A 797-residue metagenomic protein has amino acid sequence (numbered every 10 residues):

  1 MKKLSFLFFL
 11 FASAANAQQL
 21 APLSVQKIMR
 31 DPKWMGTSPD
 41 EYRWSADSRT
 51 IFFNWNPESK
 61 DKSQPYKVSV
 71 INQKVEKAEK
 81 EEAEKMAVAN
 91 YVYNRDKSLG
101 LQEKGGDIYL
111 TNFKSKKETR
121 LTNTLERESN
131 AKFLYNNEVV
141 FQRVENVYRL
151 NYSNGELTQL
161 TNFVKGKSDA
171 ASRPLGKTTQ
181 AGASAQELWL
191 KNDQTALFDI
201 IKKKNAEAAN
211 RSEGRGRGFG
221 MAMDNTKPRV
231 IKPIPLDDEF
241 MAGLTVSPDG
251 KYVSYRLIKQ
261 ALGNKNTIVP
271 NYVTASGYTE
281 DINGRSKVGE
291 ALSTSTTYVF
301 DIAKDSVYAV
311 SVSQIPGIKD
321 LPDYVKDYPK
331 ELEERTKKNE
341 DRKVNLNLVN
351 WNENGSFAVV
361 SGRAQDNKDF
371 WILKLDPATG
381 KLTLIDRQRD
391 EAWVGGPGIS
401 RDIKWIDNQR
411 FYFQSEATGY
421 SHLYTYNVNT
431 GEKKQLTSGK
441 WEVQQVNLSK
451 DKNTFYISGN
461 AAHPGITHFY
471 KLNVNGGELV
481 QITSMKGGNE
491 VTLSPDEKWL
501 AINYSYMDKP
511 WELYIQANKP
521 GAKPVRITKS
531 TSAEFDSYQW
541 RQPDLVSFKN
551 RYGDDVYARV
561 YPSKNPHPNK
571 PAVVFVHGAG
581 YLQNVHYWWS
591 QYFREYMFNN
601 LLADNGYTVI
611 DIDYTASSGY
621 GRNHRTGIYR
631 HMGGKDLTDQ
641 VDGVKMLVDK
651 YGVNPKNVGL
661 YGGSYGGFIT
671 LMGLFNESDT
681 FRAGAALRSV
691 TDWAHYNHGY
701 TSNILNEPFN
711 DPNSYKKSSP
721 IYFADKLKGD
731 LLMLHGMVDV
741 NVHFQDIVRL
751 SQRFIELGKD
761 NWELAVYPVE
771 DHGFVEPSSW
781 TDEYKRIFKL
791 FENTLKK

Functional and structural regions predicted by a protein language model:
M1-L4, K796: Positively charged n-region of N-terminal signal peptides that target proteins for export
K3, S13, S59-D61, A89 (+16 more regions): Short, intrinsically disordered/low-complexity patches at protein termini and at juxtamembrane boundaries
F8-A17: Hydrophobic h-region of N-terminal signal peptides that target proteins for export in Gram-negative bacteria
A17-Q481, K486-G487, K498-W499, M507-K509 (+1 more regions): Beta-propeller folds
G488-K797: Serine-hydrolase catalytic core recognition
